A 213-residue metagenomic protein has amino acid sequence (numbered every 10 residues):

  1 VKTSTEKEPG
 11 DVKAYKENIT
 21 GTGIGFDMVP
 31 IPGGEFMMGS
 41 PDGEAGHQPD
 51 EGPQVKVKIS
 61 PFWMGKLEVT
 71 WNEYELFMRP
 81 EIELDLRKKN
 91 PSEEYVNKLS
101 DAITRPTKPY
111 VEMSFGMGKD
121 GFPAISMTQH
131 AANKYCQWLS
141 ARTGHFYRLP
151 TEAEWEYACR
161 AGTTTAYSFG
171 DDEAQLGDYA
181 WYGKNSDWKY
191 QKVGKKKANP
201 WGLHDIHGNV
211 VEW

Functional and structural regions predicted by a protein language model:
V1-G21: N-terminal pre-domain segments of enzymes
E17-I19, M38-I59, K189-K196: Short, polar loop/linker segments at the starts of domains and inter-domain junctions
T22-M38: Mature N-terminal segment immediately following signal peptide/propeptide cleavage in secreted/periplasmic
F26-D27, H145-F146, A198-W201: Short loop/turn microsegments at loop-to-beta-strand junctions
M38-H47, K58-G170, Q175-D178: Active-site microenvironments of metalloenzymes and redox enzymes
A180-H207: Short, well-ordered junction/capping motifs at the entry into regular secondary structure
